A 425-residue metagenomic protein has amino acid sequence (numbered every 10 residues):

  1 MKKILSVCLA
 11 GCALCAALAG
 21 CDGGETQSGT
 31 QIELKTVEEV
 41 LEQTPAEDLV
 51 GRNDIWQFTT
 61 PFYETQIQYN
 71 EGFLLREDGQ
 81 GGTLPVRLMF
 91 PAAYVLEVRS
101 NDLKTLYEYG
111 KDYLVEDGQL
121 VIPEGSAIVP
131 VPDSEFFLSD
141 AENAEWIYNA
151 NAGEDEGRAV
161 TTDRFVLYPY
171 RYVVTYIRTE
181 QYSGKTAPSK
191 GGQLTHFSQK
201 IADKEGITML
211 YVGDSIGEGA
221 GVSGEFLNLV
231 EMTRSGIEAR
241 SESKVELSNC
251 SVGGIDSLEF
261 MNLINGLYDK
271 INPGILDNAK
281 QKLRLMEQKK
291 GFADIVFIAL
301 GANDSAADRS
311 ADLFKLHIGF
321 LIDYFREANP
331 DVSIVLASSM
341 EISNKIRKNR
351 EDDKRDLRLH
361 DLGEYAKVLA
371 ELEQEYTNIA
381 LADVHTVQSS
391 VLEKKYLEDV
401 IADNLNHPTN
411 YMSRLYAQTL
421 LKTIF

Functional and structural regions predicted by a protein language model:
M1-I4: Positively charged n-region of N-terminal signal peptides that target proteins for export
L18-G20: C-terminal motif of bacterial Sec signal peptides marking the signal peptidase cleavage site
D22-G24: Bacterial signal peptide processing site
L34-T186: Extended beta-strand solenoid/passenger and fiber regions
E180-G253, K282-K289: Serine-esterase "nucleophile elbow" of acetyl-processing enzymes
Y211-V212, E218-A220, E225-F226, L247 (+2 more regions): Oxyanion-hole/transition-state-stabilizing segment in secreted/luminal serine hydrolases and related acyltransferases
N329-S333: A short helix->loop->beta-strand "cap" motif at the edges of active sites that frequently abuts
S339-F425: Catalytic His-Asp segment of secreted/periplasmic serine-dependent ester chemistry enzymes
